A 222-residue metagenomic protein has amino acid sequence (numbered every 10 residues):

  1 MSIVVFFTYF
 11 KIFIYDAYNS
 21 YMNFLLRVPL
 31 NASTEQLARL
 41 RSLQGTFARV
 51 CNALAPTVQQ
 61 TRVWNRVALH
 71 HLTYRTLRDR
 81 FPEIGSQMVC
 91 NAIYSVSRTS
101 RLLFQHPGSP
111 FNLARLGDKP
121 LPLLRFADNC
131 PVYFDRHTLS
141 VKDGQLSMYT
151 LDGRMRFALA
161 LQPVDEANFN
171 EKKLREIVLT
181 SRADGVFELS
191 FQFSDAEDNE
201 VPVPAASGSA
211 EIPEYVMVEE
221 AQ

Functional and structural regions predicted by a protein language model:
S2-Q222: Nucleic-acid substrate recognition interfaces
